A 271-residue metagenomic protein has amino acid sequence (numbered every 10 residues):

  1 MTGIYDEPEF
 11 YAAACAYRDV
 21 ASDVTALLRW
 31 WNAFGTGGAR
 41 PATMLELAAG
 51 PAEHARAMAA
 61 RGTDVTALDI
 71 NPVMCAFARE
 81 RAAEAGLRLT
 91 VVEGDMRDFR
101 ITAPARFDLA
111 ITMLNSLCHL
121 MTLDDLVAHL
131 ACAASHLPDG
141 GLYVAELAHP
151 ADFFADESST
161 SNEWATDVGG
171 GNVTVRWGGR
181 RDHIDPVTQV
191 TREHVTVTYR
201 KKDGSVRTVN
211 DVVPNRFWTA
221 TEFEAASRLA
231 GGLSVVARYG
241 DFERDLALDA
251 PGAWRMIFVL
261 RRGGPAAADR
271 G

Functional and structural regions predicted by a protein language model:
M1-P41, E53: Conserved class I S-adenosyl-L-methionine
R40-A48: Conserved class I S-adenosyl-L-methionine
E53-D98: Class I SAM-dependent methyltransferase SAM/SAH-binding core
I101-L109: A short acidic, Gly/Pro-enriched loop at the edge of an enzyme's catalytic core that lines a small-molecule cofactor
V127-D139: A short glycine-rich, Lys/Arg-flanked "PGG" loop and its adjoining helix->strand segment in the class I
G140-L147: Conserved beta-strand signature within the Rossmann-like core of class I S-adenosyl-L-methionine
L147-A225: SAM-dependent methyltransferase
P214-G271: C-terminal lobe and adjacent flexible extensions of AdoMet/dcAdoMet transferase-like proteins
